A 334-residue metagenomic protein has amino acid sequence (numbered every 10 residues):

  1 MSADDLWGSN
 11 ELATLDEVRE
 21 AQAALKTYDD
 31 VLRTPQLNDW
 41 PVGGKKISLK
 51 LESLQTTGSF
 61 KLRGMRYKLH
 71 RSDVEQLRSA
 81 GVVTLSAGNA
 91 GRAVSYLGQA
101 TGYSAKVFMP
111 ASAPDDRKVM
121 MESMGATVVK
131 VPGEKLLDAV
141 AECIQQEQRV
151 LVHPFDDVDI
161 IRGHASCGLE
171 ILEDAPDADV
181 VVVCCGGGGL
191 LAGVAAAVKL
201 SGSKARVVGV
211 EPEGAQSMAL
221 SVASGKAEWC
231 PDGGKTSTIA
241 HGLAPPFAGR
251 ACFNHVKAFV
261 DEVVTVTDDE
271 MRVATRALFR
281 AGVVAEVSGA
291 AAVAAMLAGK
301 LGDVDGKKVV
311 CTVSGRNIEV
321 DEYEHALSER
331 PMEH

Functional and structural regions predicted by a protein language model:
M1-H334: PLP-dependent amino-acid enzyme catalytic core
